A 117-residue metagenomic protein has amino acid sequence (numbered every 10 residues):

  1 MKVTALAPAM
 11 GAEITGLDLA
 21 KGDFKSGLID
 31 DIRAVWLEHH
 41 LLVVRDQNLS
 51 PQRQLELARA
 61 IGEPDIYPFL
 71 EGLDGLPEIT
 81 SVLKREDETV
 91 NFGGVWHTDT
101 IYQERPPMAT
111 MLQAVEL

Functional and structural regions predicted by a protein language model:
K2-L117: Fe(II)/2-oxoglutarate oxygenase catalytic core
